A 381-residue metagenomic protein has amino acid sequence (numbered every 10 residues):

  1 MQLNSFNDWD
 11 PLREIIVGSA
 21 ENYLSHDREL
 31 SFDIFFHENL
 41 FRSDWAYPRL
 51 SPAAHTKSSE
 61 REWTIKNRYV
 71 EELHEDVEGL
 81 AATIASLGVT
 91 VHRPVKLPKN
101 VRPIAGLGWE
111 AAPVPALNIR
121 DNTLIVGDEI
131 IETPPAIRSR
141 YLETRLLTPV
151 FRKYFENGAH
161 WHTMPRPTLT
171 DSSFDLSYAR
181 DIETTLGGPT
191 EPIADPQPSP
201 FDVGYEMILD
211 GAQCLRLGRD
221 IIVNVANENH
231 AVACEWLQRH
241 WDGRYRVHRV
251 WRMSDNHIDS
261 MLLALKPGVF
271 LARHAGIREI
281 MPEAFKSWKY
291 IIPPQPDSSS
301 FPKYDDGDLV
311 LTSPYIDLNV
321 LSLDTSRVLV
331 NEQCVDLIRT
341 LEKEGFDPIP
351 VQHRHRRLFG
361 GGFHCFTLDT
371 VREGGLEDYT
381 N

Functional and structural regions predicted by a protein language model:
M1-N381: The feature marks the mature, well-folded catalytic cores of soluble enzymes
